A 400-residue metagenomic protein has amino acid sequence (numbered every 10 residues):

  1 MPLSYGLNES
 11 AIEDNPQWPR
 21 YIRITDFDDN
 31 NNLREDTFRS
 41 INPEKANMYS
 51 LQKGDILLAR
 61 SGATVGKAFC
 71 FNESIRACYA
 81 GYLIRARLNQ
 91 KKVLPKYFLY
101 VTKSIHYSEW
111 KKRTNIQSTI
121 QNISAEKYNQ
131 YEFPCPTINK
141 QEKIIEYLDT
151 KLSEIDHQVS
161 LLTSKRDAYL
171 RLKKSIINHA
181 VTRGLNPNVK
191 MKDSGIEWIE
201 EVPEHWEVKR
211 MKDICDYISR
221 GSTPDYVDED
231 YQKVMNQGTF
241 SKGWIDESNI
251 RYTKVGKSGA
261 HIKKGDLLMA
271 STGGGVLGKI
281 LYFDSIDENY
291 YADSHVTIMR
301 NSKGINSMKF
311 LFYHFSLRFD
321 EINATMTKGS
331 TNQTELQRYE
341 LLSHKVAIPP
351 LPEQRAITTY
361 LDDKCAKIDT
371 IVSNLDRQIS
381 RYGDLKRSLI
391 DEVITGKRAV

Functional and structural regions predicted by a protein language model:
M1-A11, T25-K53, G195, K209-P224 (+1 more regions): Sequence-specific dsDNA recognition surfaces
M1-L7, Q130, P134-I138, E142 (+6 more regions): Non-catalytic DNA-recognition/assembly elements of restriction-modification systems
N8-Q17, R113-T114, K190-S194, P224-Y231 (+1 more regions): Short coil/turn segments at secondary-structure boundaries
R23-I24, A46-I105, S258-R318, Q337: A short beta-sheet element
K45, Q117, V255-G256, S330 (+2 more regions): Short, solvent-exposed loop/turn positions at domain surfaces that link secondary-structure elements or cap domain
A77-I84, I116-E142, N289-T297, K328-R355: A short glycine-rich beta-alpha junction/loop motif
P136-V189, K345-V400: Amphipathic alpha-helical coiled-coil/heptad-repeat segments
